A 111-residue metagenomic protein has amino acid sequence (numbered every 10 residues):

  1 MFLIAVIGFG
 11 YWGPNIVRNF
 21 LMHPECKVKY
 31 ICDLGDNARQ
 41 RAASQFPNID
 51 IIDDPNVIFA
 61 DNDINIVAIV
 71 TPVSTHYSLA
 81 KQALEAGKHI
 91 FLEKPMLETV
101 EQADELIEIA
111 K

Functional and structural regions predicted by a protein language model:
M1-F46: N-terminal Rossmann-like dinucleotide-binding module
A5, A60, A68, F91-L92: Conserved Rossmann-like nucleotide-binding pocket used by diverse enzymes that bind dinucleotide cofactors
N19-M22, R41, V57, Q82 (+1 more regions): Well-formed, non-transmembrane alpha-helical positions, independent of function
K29, D63-N65: Conserved acidic residues
R41-I49, E105-A110: Short, conserved SAM-binding/catalytic segment of Class I S-adenosyl-L-methionine-dependent methyltransferases
D50-N62: Short acidic low-complexity segments
N65-I66, P72-V73, Y77-K111: Beta-strand-loop-alpha-helix segment that lines the small-molecule cofactor/substrate pocket of alpha/beta enzymes
